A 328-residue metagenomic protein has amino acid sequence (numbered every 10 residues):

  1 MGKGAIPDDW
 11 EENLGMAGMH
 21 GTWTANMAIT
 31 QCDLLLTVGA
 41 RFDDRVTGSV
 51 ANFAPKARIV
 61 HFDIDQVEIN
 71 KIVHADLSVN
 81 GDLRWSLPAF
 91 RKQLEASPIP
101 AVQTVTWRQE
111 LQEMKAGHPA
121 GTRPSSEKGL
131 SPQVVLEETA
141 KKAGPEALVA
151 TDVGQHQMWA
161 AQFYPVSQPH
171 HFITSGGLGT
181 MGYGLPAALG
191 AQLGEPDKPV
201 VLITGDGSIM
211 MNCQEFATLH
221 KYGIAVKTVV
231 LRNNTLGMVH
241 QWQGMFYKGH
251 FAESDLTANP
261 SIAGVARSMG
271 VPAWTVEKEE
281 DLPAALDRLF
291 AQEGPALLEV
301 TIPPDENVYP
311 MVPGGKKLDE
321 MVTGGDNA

Functional and structural regions predicted by a protein language model:
G2, F42, Q155-H156, T235 (+1 more regions): Alpha-helix capping/helix-boundary segments
G2-R108, L286, F290: Glycine-rich, acidic loop regions that bind phosphate or pyrophosphate groups
N13, N26, Q31, I69-N80 (+2 more regions): Thiamine diphosphate
T37, H61, T151, L202 (+1 more regions): Structural beta-sheet core signal
G39-R41, D63-D65, G154, S208 (+1 more regions): Anionic group-transfer/hydrolysis microenvironments
A54-P55, G144, E195, A291: Short conserved AdoMet
P100, W107, Q112-G117, P124-K128 (+1 more regions): Conserved acidic/glycine
E110-A191: Active-site diphosphate/adenylate-binding microenvironment
